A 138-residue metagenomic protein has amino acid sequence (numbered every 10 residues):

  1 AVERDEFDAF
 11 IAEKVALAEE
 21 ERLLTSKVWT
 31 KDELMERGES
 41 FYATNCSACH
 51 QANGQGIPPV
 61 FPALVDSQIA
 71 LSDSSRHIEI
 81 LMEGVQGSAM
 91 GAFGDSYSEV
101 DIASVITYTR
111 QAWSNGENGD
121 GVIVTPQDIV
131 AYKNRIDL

Functional and structural regions predicted by a protein language model:
V2-M35, E39, T44, D95 (+1 more regions): Flexible coil segments in periplasmic/lumen-exposed cytochrome c-class electron-transfer proteins
K31-I57, V65-E83: Sequence/structural segment immediately N-terminal to covalent heme-attachment motifs in c-type and related
N53, A63, A89-A92: Conserved beta-strand positions that form and line the central face of beta-propeller blades
A63-L64, V105: Short, glycine/charged-enriched secondary-structure capping and boundary segments
S72-S104: Active-site/pore-lining binding-face segments in mid-to-C-terminal subdomains
